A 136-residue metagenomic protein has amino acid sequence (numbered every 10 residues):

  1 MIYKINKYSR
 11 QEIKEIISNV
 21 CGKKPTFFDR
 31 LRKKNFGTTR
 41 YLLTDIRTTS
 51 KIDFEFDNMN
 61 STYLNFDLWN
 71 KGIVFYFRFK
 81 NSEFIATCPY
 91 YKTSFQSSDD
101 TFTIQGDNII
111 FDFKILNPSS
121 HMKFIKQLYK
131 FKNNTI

Functional and structural regions predicted by a protein language model:
M1-R47, K92-I136: Acidic, Ser/Thr- and proline-rich intrinsically disordered linker/docking segments of eukaryotic scaffolds
E12-E15, E55, E83: Glutamate identity and glutamate-enriched acidic tracts
F36, L42-N65: Amphipathic, interaction-prone secondary-structure segments
D57-Q96: Phosphoinositide-binding peripheral membrane targeting modules
